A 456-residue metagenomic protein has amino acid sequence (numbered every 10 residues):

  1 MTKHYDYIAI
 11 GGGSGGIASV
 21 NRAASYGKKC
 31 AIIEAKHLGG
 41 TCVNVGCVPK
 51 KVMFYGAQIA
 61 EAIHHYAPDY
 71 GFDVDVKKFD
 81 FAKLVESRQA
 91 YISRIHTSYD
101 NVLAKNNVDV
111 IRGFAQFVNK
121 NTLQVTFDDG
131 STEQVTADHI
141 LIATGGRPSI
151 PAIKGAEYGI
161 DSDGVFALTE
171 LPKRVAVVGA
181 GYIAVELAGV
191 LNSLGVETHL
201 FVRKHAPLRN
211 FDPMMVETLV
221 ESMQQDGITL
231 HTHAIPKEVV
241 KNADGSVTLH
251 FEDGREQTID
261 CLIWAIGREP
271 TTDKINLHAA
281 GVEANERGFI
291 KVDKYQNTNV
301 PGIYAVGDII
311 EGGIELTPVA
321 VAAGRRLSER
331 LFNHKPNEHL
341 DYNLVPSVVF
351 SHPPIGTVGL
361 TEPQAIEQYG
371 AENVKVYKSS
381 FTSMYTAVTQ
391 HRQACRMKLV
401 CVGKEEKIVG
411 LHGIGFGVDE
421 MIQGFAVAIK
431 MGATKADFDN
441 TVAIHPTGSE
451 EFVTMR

Functional and structural regions predicted by a protein language model:
T2-G13, L171-V178: Beta1/beta-strand and adjacent pyrophosphate-binding region of the FAD-binding site in flavoprotein oxidoreductases
T2-Y5, N21-K28, I33-L171, K204-L208 (+6 more regions): Glycine-rich flavin
I8-G15, S19-K36, T41, V48 (+3 more regions): Flexible, glycine-rich terminal cap/loop adjacent to redox cofactors in electron-transfer oxidoreductases
C47, I142-E197, T229, H278-A280 (+2 more regions): Glycine-rich dinucleotide-binding loop and its adjacent helix/turn
D109-R112, Q116-G130, V135, L194-K294 (+3 more regions): A Rossmann-like FAD-binding core segment of flavoenzymes
E157-P172, E256-H334: FAD-site-proximal beta/loop scaffold in flavoenzymes
M215, V306-I366, D437, H445-R456: A conserved FAD-binding loop/helix module that cradles the flavin
